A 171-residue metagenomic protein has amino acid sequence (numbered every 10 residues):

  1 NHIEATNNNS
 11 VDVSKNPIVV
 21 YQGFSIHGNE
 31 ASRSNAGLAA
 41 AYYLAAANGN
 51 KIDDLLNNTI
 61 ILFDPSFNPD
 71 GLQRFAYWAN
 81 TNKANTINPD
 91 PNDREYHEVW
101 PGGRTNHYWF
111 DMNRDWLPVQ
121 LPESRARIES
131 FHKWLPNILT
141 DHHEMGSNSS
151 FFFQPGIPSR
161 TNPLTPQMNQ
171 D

Functional and structural regions predicted by a protein language model:
N1-H2, N7-P17, G37-A40, D53-V119 (+1 more regions): Surface-exposed loop and adjacent secondary-structure segments within mature catalytic domains
V11, N16-S32: Short HxH-centered metal-ligating active-site micro-motif
G23-E30, N113-L117, P166: Second-shell loop/turn segments in exported
N35-Y43, A126: Short amphipathic alpha-helical face segments that pack within enzyme cores and frequently flank/anchor catalytic
Y42-G49, L117, H132-P136: Sec-exported extracytoplasmic/periplasmic mature domains
F131-M145: Proline-aspartate-enriched helix->loop->beta-strand connector
Q167-D171: Short, intrinsically disordered, charge-balanced linker/junction segments flanking boundaries in proteins
